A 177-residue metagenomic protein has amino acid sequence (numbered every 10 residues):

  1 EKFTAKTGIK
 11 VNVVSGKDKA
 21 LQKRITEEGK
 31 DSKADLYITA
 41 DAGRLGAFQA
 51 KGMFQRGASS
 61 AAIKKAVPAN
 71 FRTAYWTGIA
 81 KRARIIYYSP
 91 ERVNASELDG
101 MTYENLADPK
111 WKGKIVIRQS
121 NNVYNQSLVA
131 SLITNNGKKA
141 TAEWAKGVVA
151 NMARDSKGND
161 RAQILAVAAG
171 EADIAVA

Functional and structural regions predicted by a protein language model:
E1, G16-A20, S32-A172: Extracytoplasmic ligand-binding site segments that recognize negatively charged/polar headgroups
K2-N12: Short alpha-helix C-terminal cap/hinge motif
A5, E27, T134: Short, well-ordered alpha-helices that flank and scaffold nucleotide-derived cofactor binding pockets
K23-K30: Short, well-structured alpha-helical segments in soluble
A175-A177: Short, conserved beta-strand edge motifs with alternating hydrophobic and charged residues
